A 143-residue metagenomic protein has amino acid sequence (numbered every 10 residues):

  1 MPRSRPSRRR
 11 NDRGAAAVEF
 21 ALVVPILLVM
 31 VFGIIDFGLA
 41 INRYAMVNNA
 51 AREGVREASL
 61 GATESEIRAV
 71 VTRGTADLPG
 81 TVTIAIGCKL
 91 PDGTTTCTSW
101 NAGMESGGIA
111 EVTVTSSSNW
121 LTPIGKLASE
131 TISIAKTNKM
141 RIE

Functional and structural regions predicted by a protein language model:
P2, E111, T115-E143: Low-complexity, S/T/G/P-rich flexible repeat/linker segments used as non-globular hinges and stalks within
P2-G74: Alpha-helical assembly-interface signal, strongest on the long, hydrophobic N-terminal helix that forms
R5, C97-M104, P123-L127: Short, P/G- and charge-enriched loop/turn segments at secondary-structure junctions
D12, E105-G107, S133: A generic fold-level signal
N48, S65, P91-G93, L121 (+2 more regions): A broad, structure-centric signal for solvent-exposed, well-ordered loop/edge residues that line or flank functional
E53-T115, K139: Short amphipathic secondary-structure patches
